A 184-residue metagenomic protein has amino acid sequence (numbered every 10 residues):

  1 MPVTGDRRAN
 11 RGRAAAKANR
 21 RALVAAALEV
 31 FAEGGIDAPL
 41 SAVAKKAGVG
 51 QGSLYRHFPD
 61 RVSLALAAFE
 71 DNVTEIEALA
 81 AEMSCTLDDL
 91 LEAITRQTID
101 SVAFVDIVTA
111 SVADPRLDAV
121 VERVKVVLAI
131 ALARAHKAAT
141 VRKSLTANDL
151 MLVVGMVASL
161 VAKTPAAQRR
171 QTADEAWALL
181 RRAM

Functional and structural regions predicted by a protein language model:
M1-D37, S41-K46, S63: Basic, helix-initiating cap at the start of DNA-binding domains
A18, A22-E29, K46, R56-C85 (+4 more regions): Alpha-helical structural segments
A32-E33, A81, A162: Alpha-solenoid HEAT/Armadillo repeat architecture
G35-I36, R56, R142: Helix-turn-helix/winged-helix DNA-binding modules
G52: Key DNA-contact positions within bacterial/archaeal DNA-binding proteins
S84-M184: An extended, acidic
